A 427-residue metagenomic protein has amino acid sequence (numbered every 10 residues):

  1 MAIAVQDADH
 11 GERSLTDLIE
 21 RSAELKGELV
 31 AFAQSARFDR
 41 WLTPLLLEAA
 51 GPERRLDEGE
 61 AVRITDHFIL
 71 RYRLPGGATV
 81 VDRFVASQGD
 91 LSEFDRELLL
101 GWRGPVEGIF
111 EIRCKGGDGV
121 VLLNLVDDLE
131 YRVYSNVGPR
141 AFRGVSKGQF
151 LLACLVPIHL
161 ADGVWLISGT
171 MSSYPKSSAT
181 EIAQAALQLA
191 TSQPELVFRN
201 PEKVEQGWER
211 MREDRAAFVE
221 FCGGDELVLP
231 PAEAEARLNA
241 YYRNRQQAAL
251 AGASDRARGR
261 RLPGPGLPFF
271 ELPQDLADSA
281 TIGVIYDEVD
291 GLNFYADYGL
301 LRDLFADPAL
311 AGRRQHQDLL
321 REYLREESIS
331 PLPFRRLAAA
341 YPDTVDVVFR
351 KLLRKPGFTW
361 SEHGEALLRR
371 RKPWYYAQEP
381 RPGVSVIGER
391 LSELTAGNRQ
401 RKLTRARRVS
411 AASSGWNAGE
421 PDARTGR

Functional and structural regions predicted by a protein language model:
A2-L91: A structured, charge-rich N-terminal accessory region that forms the first stable segment of a protein and links
P52-E93, E202-Q206, R212, F221 (+2 more regions): N-terminal low-complexity, intrinsically disordered segments
L100-G116: Structural detector for short beta-strands of small beta-barrel domains
D118-L123: Short aromatic-glycine-enriched beta-strand elements
L129-V137: A short macromolecule-binding patch
V137-C154: Short nucleic-acid-contacting surface segments enriched for D/E, G, S/T with interspersed K/R
F150-F334: Mixed-charge (acidic/basic) macromolecular-recognition segments
F269, P273-R427: Extended, amphipathic alpha-helical scaffolds
